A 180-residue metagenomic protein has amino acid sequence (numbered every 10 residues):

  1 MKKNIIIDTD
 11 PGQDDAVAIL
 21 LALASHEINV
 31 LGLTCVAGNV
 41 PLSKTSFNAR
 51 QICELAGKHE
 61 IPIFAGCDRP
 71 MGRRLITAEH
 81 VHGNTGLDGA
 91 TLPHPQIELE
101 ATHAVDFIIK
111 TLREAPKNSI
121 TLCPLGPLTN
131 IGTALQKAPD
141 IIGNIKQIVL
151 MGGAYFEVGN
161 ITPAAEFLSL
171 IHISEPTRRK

Functional and structural regions predicted by a protein language model:
K3, A24-A115: Glycine-rich nucleotide/cofactor/substrate-binding loop typically near the N-terminus or early in the first domain
D10, L33, I63, G126 (+1 more regions): Divalent metal-coordination and catalytic microenvironments
D15-S25, G132-L135, R179: Histidine-anchored nucleotide/phosphate-binding helix
V36, T91-L99, N118-L125, N160-S169: Flexible, glycine/proline-enriched loop segments at strand-loop-helix junctions that form or flank small-ligand binding
V105-K137, I141: Internal, conserved structured core segments that host functional sites
T133-A134, D140-A165: Class I SAM-dependent methyltransferase SAM-binding "motif I" and its flanking Rossmann-like core
I171-K180: Single conserved hydrophobic/aromatic residue that forms the stacking wall/gate of nucleotide- or nucleobase-binding
